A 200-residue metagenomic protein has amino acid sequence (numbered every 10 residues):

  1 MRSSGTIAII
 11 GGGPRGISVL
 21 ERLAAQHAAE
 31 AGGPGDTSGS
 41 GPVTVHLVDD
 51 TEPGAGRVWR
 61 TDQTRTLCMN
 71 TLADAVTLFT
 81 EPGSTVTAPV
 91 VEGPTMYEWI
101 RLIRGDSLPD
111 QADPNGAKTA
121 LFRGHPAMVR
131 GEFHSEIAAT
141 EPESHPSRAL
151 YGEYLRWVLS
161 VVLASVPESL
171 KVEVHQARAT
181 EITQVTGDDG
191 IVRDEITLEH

Functional and structural regions predicted by a protein language model:
R2-H46: N-terminal Rossmann-like FAD-binding beta1-loop-alpha1 element of flavoenzymes
S3, T197-H200: Core beta-strand elements of the Rossmann-like FAD/NAD(P) dinucleotide-binding domain in flavoenzyme oxidoreductases
T6-I10, T44-P53, S144, R148 (+1 more regions): Extended hydrophobic secondary-structure segments that form protein cores and membrane-embedded regions
V48-W157: Glycine-rich active-site loop/strand segments that organize a redox cofactor
A164-E173: A short helix-to-beta-strand connector/capping loop
V172-D194: A conserved short coil-to-beta-strand element within the FAD-binding core of flavoproteins
